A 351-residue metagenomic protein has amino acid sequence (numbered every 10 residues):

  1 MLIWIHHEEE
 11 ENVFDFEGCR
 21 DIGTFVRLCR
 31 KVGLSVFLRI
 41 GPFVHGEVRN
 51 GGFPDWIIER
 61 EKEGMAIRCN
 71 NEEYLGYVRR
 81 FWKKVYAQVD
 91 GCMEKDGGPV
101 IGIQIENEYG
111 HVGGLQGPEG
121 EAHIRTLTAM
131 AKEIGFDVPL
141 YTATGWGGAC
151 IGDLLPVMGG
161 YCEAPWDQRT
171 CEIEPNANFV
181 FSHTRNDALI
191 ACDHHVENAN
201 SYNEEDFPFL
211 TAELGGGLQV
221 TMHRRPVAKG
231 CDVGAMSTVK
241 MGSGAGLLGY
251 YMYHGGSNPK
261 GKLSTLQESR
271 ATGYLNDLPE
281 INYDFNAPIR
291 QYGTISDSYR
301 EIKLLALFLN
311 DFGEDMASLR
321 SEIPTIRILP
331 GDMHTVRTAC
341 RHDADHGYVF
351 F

Functional and structural regions predicted by a protein language model:
M1, E8-E10, L155, G160 (+1 more regions): Generic detection of intrinsically disordered/low-complexity segments and helix-coil linkers/edges
M1, F37, F43, P139-Y141 (+2 more regions): A local structural micro-motif
M1-R49, D55, T128-E133: Aromatic-lined substrate-binding rim segments of carbohydrate-active enzymes
F16-C19, V227-G230, S296: Short, conserved loop/turn and helix-capping segments at secondary-structure boundaries that abut family-defining
L38, F43-N50, D55, E59-E63 (+2 more regions): Substrate-binding/catalytic cleft of secreted carbohydrate-active enzymes, primarily glycoside hydrolases
R60-E63, Y74-D90, D96-I105, G110 (+5 more regions): Carbohydrate-binding surfaces of carbohydrate-active enzymes
